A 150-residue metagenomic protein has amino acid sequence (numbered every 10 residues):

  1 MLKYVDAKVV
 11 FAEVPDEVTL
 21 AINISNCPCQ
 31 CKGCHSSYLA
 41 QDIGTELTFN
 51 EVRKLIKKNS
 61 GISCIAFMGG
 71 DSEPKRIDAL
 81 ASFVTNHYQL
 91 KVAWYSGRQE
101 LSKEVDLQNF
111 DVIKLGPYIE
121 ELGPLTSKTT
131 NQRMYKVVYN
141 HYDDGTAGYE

Functional and structural regions predicted by a protein language model:
M1-N23, P28, S36-Q41: N-terminal [4Fe-4S]-dependent radical SAM core
T19, S63, D111: Conserved acidic residues
Q30-S37, S60-I62: Short, basic/glycine-rich phosphate-binding loops at helix/coil junctions that contact nucleotide phosphates
L39, G70, P117-Y118: Flexible loop residues that form catalytic and substrate-binding hotspots at small-molecule/glycan-binding clefts
Q41-R53, S72-L107, V112: Canonical radical SAM enzyme core domain
K54-E73: Short Fe-S-cluster ligation motifs
L107-E150: Classical nucleotidyltransferase
